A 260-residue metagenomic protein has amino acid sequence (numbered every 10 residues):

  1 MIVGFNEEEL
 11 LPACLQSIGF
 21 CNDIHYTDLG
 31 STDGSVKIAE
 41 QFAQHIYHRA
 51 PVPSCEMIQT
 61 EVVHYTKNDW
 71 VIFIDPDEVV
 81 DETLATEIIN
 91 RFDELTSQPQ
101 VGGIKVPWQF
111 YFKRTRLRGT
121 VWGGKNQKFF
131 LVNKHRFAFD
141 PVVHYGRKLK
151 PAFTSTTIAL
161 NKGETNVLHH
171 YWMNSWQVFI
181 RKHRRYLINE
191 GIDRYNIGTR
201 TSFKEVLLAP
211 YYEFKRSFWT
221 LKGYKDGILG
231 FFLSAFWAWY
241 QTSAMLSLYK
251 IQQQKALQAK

Functional and structural regions predicted by a protein language model:
M1-I2, H25: Short hydrophobic beta-strand elements that form part of the catalytic alpha/beta core underpinning NDP-sugar/donor
I2-F20: Short, well-formed alpha-helical segments that are part of the catalytic scaffolds of diverse glycosyltransferases
E9-P12, D33-F42, T83: Acidic helix N-cap motif at the loop->helix transition within catalytic regions of sugar-transfer enzymes
S17, D28-I38, P51-V52, D75: A conserved acidic beta->alpha catalytic loop
C21-N22, A43, N68: Short, well-ordered alpha-helix to beta-strand connector turns
V36-Y65, E94: Conserved donor nucleotide-binding strand/loop of the catalytic core
E56-V63, W70, E82-Q254: Catalytic-site signature of metal-activated, phosphate-bearing donor transferases, centered on the GT-A/GT-A-like
D69, D75-V79: The conserved acidic donor/metal-binding loop of glycosyltransferases
